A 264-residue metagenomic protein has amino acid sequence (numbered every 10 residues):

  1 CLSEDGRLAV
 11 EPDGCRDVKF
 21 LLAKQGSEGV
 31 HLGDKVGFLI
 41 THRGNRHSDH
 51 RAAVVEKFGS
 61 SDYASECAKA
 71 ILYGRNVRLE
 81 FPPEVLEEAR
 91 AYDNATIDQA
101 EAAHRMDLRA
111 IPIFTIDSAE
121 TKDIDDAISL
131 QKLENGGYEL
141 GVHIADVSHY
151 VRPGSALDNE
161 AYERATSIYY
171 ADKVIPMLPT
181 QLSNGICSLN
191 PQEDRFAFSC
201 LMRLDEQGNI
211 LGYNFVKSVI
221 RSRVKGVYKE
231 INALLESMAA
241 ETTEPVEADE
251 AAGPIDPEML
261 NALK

Functional and structural regions predicted by a protein language model:
C1-G141, S148-E193, N232, A239-D249: Charge-lined substrate channels and their catalytic hotspots, especially those that engage the 3′ end of RNA
H143-A145, R203: Short beta-strand segments
I168-K264: Conserved catalytic alpha/beta cores of large enzymes that bind or transform nucleotide phosphates and polynucleotides
